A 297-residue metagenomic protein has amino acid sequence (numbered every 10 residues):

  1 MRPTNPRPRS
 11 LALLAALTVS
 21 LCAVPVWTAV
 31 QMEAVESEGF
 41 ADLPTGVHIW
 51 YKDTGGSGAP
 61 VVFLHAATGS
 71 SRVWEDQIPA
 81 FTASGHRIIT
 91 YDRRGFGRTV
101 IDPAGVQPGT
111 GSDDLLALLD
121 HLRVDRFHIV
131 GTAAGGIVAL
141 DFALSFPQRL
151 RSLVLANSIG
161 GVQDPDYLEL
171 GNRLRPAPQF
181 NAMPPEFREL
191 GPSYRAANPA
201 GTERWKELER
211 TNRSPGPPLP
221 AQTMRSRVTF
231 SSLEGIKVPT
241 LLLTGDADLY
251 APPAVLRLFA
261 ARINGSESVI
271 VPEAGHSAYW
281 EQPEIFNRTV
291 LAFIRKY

Functional and structural regions predicted by a protein language model:
P44, A83, T90-G131, R288: Active-site loop/oxyanion-hole signature of alpha/beta-hydrolase fold enzymes
V47, K52-V100: Conserved HGGG/HGGXW glycine-rich cap/lid loop of the alpha/beta-hydrolase fold
G131, G135, A139: Gly/Ala-rich beta-loop-alpha elbow adjacent to hydrolase catalytic centers
L140-S145, R151-F180: Flexible "cap/lid" loop of the alpha/beta hydrolase fold
D164-P165, F180-G235: Conserved alpha/beta-hydrolase catalytic His-Asp/Glu region
I236, L242-T244: Short beta-strand/loop motif that positions the catalytic acidic residue of the alpha/beta-hydrolase fold
A247-A251: Acidic catalytic loop of the alpha/beta-hydrolase fold
S266-Y297: Catalytic active-site module of serine/aspartate enzymes centered on a nucleophile-bearing elbow/loop
